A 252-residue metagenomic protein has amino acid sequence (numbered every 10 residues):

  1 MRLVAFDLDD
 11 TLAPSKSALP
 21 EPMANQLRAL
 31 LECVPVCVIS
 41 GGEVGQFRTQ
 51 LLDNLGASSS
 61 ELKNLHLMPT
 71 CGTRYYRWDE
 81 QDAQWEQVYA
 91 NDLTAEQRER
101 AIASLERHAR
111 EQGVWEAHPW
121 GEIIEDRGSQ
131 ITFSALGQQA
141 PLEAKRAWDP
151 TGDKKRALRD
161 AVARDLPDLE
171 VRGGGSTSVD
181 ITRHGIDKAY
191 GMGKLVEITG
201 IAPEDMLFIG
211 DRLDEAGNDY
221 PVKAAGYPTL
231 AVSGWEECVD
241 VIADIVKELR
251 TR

Functional and structural regions predicted by a protein language model:
M1, L19-P20, T182-H184, K188-R252: Mg2+-dependent phosphoryl-transfer enzymes with acidic/Ser/Thr/Gly-rich catalytic loops
M1-S17, V38, L67, M192 (+1 more regions): Asp-based phosphoryl-transfer active-site loop
V4-D9, T70-G72, W78-E80, R127 (+1 more regions): Short loop/turn segments at strand-loop or loop-helix junctions that form parts of catalytic or ligand-binding pockets
S15, E43-F47, H184-K188: Phosphate/oxyanion-binding active-site loops and adjacent basic polyanion-contact surfaces
A18-W120: Active-site phosphate-binding/coordination module
V44, R74, Q138-A140, T177-S178 (+1 more regions): Short, solvent-exposed loop/turn segments at secondary-structure junctions
E111-L207: Conserved acidic, metal-coordinating active-site core of Asp-based, Mg2+-dependent phosphoryl-transfer enzymes
